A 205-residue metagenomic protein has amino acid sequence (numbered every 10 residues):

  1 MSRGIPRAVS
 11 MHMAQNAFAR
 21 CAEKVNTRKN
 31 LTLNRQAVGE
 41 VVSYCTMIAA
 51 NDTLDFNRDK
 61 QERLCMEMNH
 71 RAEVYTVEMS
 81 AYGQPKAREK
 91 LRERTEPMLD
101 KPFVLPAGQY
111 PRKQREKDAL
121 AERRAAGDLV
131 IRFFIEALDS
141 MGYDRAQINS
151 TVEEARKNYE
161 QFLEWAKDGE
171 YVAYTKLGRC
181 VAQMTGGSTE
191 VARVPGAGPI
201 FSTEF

Functional and structural regions predicted by a protein language model:
R3-A50, V77-M141, G169-F205: Intrinsic disorder/low-complexity detector
L54, N69-V77, P85: Acidic, low-complexity, intrinsically disordered interaction modules
L64-Y75, N149-E164: Amphipathic alpha-helical segments that form the core helices of the histone-fold
